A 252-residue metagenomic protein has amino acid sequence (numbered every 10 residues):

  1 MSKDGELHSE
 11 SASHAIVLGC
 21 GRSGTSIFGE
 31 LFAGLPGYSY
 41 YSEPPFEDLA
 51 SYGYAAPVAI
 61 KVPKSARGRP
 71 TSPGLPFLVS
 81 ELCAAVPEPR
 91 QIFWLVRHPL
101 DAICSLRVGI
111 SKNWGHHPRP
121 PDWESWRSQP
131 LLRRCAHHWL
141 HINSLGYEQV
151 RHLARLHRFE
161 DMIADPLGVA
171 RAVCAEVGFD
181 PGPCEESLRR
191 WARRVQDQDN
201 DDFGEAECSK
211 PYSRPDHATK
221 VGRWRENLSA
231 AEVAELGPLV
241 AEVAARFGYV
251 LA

Functional and structural regions predicted by a protein language model:
M1-K64: PAPS-dependent sulfotransferase catalytic core
S26-G29, L49-A50, A66-R69, L100-S105 (+2 more regions): Short catalytic/ligand-binding loop motif for oxyanion handling, primarily in non-cytosolic enzymes, centered on
Y40, A59, I92, A154-L156: Conserved beta-strand scaffold positions in the cores of enzyme catalytic domains, especially in NTP/NDP-utilizing
A56-L75, V79: Conserved nucleotide-sensing/catalytic segment adjacent to the nucleotide-binding pocket in NTP-handling enzymes
L82, V86-G109: Conserved phosphate-donor/acceptor-positioning beta-strand/loop module used by diverse small-molecule
C104-F179, E232, A241: PAPS-dependent sulfotransferase catalytic domain
Q149-A230: The conserved 3'-phosphoadenosine-5'-phosphosulfate
